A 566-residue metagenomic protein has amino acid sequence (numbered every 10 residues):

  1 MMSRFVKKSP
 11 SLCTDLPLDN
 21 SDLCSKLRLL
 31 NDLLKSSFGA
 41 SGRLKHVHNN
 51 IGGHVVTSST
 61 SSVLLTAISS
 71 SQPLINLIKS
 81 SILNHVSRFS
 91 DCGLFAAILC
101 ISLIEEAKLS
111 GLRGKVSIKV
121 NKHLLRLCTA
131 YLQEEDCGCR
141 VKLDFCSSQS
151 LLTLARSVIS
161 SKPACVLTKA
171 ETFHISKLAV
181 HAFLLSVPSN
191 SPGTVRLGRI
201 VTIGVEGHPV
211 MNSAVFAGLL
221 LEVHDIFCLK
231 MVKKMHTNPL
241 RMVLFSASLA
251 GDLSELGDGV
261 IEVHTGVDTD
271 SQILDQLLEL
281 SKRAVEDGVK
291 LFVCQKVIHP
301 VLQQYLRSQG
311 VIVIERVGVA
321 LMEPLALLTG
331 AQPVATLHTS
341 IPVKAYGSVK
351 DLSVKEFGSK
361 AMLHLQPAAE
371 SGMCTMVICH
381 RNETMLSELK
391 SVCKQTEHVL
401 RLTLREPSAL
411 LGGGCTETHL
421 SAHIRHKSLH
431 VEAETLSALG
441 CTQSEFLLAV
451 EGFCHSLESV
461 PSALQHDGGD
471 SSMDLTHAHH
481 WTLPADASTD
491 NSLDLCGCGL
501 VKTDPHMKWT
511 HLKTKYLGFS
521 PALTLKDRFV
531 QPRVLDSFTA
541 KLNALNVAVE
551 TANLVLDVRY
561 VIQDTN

Functional and structural regions predicted by a protein language model:
M1-P17, S21-T57, K119-E383, E388 (+3 more regions): Extended amphipathic alpha-helical scaffolds
M2-F5, S69-K79, F519-D527: Active-site-adjacent bridging/hinge elements
D15-P17, V63-I68, I82-C92, S161-K169 (+3 more regions): A short glycine/serine-rich beta->alpha loop
P17-C24, K45, H85-V86, D91-F95 (+3 more regions): Conserved, well-structured ligand/cofactor-binding cores
S21, N382-N566: Extended, low-charge hydrophobic alpha-helical regions
S21-I98, S102: N-terminal cofactor/phosphate-binding cores enriched in small/glycine residues, especially glycine-rich loops such as
A40-R43, D91, A130, E134-C137 (+11 more regions): Intrinsically disordered or highly flexible coil/loop and linker segments, enriched in small and charged/polar residues
L77-I82, D91-L112, V116-D136, N238-P239 (+1 more regions): Small-residue-rich
